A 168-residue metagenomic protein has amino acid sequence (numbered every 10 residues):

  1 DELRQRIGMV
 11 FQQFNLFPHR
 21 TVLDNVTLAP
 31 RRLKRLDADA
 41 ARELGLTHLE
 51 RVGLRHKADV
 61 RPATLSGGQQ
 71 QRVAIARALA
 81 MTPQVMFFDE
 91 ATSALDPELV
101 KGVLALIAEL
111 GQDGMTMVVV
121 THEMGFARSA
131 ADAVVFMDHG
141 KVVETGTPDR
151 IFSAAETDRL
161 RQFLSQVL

Functional and structural regions predicted by a protein language model:
D1-P148: ABC family nucleotide-binding domain
F136-H139, T145, D149-L168: C-terminal boundary and immediately downstream tail of ABC-type ATPase nucleotide-binding domains
